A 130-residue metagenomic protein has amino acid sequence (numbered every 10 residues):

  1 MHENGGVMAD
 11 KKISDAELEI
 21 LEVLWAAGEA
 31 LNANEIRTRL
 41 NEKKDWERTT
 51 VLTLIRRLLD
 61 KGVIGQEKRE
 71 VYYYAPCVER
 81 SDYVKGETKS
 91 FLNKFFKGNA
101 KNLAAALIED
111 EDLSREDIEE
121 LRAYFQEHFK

Functional and structural regions predicted by a protein language model:
M1-V23, A27: Short alpha-helical segments that sit at the start of domains
K11-A16, R69-E87: Short, cationic-aromatic polyanion-contact patches
A30-L40: Short acidic, hydrophobic short linear motifs in intrinsically disordered regions
L52-R56: Short, hydrophobic-biased segments on the C-terminal half of alpha helices that form "recognition helices"
G62: Glycine-centered, phosphate/nucleic-acid-interacting loop/turn motifs that mediate DNA/RNA or nucleotide
Q66: Short beta-strand "wing" residues that participate in macromolecule-binding interfaces
T88-K130: Amphipathic alpha-helical dimerization/coiled-coil segments that flank or bridge DNA-binding/regulatory modules
